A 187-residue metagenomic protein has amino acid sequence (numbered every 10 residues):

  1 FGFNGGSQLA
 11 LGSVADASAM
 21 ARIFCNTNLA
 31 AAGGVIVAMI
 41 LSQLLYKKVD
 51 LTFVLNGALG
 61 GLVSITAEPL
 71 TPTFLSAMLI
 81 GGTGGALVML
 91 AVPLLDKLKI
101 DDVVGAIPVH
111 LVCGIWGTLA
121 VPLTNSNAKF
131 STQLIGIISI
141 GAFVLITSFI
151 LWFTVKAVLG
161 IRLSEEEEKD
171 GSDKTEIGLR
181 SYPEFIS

Functional and structural regions predicted by a protein language model:
F1-S187: Hydrophobic alpha-helical transmembrane bundles of multi-pass membrane proteins
